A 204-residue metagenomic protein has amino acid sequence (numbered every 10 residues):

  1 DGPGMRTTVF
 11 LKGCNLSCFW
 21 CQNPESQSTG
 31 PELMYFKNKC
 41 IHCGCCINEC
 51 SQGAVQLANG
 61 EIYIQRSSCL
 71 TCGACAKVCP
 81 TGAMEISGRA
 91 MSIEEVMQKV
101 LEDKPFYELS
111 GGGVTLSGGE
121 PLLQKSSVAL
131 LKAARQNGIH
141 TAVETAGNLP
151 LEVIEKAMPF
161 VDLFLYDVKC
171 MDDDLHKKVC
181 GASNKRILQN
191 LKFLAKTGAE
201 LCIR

Functional and structural regions predicted by a protein language model:
D1-C45, I62-T71: N-terminal pre-triad scaffold of radical SAM enzymes
G4-R6, Q52, N59-E61, T81 (+2 more regions): Short, solvent-exposed beta-strand edge segments and adjacent coil->beta transition regions
T8-F10, Q56, T115, A142: Short, conserved beta-strand segments within well-ordered enzyme catalytic domains that often line or immediately flank
L11-C14, P24, R66-S67, S87 (+4 more regions): Fold-independent oxyanion-binding glycine-rich loops and adjacent beta-strand/coil segments at enzyme active sites
C18, C40, C50, C69-C75 (+4 more regions): Hydrophobic packing within well-folded, soluble alpha/beta domains
F19-S26, C45-Y63, A74-R89: Iron-sulfur cluster-binding cysteine motifs and their immediate structural context in ferredoxin-like electron-transfer
G60-E61, S67-S68, R89-E95, K99: FAD-binding FR-type
E94-R204: Conserved AdoMet/S-adenosylmethionine-binding subsite of the radical SAM
